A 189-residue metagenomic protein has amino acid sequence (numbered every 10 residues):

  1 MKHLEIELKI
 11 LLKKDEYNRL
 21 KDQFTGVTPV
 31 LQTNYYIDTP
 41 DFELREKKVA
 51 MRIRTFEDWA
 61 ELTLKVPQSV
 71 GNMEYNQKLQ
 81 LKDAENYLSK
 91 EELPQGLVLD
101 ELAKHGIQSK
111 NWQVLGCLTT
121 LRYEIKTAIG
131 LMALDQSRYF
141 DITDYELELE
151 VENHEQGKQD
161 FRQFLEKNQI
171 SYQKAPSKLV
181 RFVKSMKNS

Functional and structural regions predicted by a protein language model:
M1-S189: Phosphate-end processing signature that detects enzymes handling 5′-triphosphorylated RNA and polyphosphate
